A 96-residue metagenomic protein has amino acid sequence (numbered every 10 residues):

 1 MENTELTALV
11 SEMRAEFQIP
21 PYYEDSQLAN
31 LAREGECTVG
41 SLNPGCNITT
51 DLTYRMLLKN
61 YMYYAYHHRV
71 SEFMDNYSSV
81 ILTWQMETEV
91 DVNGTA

Functional and structural regions predicted by a protein language model:
M1-M56, H67-R69, E87-A96: Conserved short "hinge" loops at termini or chain/domain junctions
K59: Active/ligand-binding-proximal structured segments within catalytic/core domains that scaffold catalytic residues
Y64-M86: C-terminal structural segments of small proteins and small subunits
